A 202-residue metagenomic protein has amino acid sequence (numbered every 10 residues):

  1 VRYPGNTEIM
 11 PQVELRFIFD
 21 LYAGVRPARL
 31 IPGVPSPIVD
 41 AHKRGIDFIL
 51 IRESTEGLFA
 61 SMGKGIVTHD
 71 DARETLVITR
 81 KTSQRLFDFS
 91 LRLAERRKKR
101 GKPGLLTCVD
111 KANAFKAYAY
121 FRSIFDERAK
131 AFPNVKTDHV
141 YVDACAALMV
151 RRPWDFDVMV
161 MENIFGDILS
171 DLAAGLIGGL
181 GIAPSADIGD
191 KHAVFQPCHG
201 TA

Functional and structural regions predicted by a protein language model:
V1-R73, I164-G166: N-terminal glycine-rich phosphate/adenylate-binding segment common to multiple enzyme folds
E8, A60-G65, A117-R122, M149-R152 (+1 more regions): Short acidic, glycine/serine/threonine-rich loops at helix termini
I18-Y22, S54-L58, L93-R100, R128-V135 (+6 more regions): Change "in soluble alpha/beta enzymes" to "in soluble alpha/beta proteins
L21, K43-F48, T55, G101-G104 (+4 more regions): Short coil/turn connectors at secondary-structure junctions
G33, V140-A147: Short acidic loop-to-helix transition motifs that present clustered carboxylates
T68-D143: Glycine-rich phosphate/diphosphate-binding loop of Rossmann-like nucleotide-binding domains
L148-A202: Glycine-rich phosphate/nucleotide-binding loop
